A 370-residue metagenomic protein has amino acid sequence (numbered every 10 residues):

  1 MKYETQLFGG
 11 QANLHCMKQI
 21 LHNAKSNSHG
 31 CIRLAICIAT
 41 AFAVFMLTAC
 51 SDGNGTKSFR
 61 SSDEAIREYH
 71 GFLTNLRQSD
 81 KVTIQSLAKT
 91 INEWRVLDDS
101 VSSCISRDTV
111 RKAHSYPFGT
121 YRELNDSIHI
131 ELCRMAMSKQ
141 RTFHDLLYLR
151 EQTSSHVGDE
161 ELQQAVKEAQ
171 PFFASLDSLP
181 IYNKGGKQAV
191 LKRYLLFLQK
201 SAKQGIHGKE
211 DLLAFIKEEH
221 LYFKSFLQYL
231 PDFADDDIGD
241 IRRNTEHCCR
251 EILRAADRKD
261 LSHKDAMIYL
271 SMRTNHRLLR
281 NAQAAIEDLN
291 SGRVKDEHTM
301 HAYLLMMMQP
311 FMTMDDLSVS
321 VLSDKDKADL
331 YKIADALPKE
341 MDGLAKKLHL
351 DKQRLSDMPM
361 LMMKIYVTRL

Functional and structural regions predicted by a protein language model:
F8-Q11: Short Gly/Ser/Thr- and charged-rich N-terminal loops/segments that act as flexible capping/hinge elements
M46-A49: C-terminal motif of bacterial Sec signal peptides marking the signal peptidase cleavage site
G53-N92, E151, G158-Y194, K203 (+4 more regions): Immediate post-signal-peptide N-terminus of mature secreted/exported proteins
S86, D99-S100, D108-T109, S127 (+1 more regions): Coil residues (strongly favoring Ser/Thr
S106-R134, R141-S154, G186, S225-D236 (+5 more regions): Long, low-complexity or tandemly repetitive, helically biased scaffold regions used for multimeric assembly/adhesion
T274-A334: Intrinsically disordered, low-complexity segments enriched in Gly and acidic/Ser/Thr residues that form flexible
K332-L370: A cross-kingdom marker for long, charged
